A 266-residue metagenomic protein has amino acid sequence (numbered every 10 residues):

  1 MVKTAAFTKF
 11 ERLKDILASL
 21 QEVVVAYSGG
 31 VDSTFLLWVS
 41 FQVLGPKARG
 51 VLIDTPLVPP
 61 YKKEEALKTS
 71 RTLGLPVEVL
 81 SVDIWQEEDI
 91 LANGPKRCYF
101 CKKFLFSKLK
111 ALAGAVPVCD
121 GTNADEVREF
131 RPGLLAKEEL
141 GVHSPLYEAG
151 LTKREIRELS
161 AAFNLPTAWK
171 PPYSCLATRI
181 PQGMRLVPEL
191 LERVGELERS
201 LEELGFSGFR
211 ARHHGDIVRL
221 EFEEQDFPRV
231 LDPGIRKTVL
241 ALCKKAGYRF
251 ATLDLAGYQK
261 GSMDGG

Functional and structural regions predicted by a protein language model:
M1-A162, E203, V218, G234-Y248 (+2 more regions): ATP-dependent adenylation/nucleotidyltransferase module used to activate substrates
F10, V187-V194, D232, R236: Generic alpha-helical secondary structure
R49, H213-E224: Short, aliphatic-rich beta-strand segments
V118-G121, C175-L176, R210, E221: Short, conserved beta-strand edge motifs with alternating hydrophobic and charged residues
Y147-K153, R157-L201, S207-R210: Mid-to-C-terminal catalytic subdomains of enzymes that bind/position adenosyl phosphate moieties or nucleic-acid
S207-H214, D254-A256: C-terminal boundary motif of the adenylate-forming
F227-P228: Short, charged/polar, Gly/Pro-enriched secondary-structure boundary elements
A256-G266: Polar/charged, Gly/Pro-rich intrinsically disordered segments
